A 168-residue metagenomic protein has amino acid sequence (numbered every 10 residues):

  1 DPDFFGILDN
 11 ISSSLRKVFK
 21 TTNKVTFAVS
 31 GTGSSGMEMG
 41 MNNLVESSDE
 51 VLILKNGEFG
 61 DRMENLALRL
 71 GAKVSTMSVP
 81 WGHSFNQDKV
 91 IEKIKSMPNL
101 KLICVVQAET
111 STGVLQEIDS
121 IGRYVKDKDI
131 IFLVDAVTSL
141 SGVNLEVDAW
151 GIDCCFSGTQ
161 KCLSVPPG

Functional and structural regions predicted by a protein language model:
D1-V29, S34: A glycine-/small-polar-enriched, mobile loop at the entrance of the PLP active site in fold-type I
N10-I11, A28, S34-G168: Conserved PLP-enzyme active-site core in the AAT-like
